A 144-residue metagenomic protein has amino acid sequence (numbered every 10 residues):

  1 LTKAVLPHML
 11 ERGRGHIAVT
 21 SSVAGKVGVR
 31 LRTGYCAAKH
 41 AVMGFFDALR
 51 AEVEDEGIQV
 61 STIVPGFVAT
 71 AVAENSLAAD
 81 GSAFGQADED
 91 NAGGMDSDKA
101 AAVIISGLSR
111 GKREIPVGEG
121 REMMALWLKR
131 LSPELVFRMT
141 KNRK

Functional and structural regions predicted by a protein language model:
T2, A38: Active-site helix of classical SDR
A4-G13: A short helix-coil junction within the Rossmann-fold of NAD(P)-dependent oxidoreductases
P7, A51-D55: Alpha-helical segment proximal to the catalytic Tyr-Lys
S22: Residue(s) in the substrate-gating loop at a strand-loop-helix junction that position the organic substrate next
V27-T33: Active-site loop immediately N-terminal to the catalytic Tyr-X3-Lys motif of short-chain dehydrogenase/reductase
H40-D47, A51, A102: Conserved active-site helix of classical SDR/Rossmann-fold NAD(P)-dependent CH-OH oxidoreductases
D55-G120: SDR active-site lid
G111-R143: A transmembrane-helix-recognition feature enriched in membrane-embedded lipid enzymes and envelope glyco-/phospholipid
